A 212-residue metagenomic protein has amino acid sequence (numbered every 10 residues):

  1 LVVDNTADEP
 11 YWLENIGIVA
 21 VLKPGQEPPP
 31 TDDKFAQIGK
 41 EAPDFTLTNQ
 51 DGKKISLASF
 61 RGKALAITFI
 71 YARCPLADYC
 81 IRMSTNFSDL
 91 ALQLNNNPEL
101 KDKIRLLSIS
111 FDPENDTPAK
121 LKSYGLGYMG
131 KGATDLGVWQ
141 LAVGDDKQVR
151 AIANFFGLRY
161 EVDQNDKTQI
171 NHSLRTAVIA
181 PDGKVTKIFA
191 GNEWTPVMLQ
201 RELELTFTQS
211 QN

Functional and structural regions predicted by a protein language model:
L1-E9: Flexible glycine-rich surface loops and low-complexity tracts that mediate binding to linear polymers
T6, Y71-A72, F111-E114, D146 (+1 more regions): Solvent-exposed coil/turn segments that connect beta secondary-structure elements in extracytoplasmic/periplasmic
E14-L57, R82-L92: N-terminal "domain-start" segment that seeds a small globular fold
Q37-A42, F60-A66, K101-I104, L136 (+1 more regions): Extracytoplasmic
I55-N86, L106-L107: Short active-site neighborhood of thiol/selenol oxidoreductases, capturing the structured segment around
A64, I70-R73, A91-P98, G125-G132 (+4 more regions): Sec/Tat-exported extracytoplasmic proteins
D78, R82-I152: Structural microenvironment flanking redox-active thiols in thiol-disulfide oxidoreductases
A91-L92, A151-N212: Thiol-/selenol-based redox modules, centered on thioredoxin-like and closely related oxidoreductase domains
